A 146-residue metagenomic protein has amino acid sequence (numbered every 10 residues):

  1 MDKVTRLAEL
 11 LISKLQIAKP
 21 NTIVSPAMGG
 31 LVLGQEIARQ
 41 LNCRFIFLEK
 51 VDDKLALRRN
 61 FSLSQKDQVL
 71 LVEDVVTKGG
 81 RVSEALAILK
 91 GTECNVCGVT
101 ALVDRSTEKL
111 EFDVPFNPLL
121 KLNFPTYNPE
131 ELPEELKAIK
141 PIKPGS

Functional and structural regions predicted by a protein language model:
M1-S146: PRPP-associated nucleotide enzymes
